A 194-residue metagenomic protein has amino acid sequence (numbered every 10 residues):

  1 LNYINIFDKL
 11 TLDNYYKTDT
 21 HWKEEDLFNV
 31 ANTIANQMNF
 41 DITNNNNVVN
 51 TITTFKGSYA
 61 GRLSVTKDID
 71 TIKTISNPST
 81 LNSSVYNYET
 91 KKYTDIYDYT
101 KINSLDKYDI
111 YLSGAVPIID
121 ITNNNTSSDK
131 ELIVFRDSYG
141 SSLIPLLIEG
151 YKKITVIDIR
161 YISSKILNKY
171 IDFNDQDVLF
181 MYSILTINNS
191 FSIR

Functional and structural regions predicted by a protein language model:
L1-R194: Extracellular glycan-modifying ectodomains
